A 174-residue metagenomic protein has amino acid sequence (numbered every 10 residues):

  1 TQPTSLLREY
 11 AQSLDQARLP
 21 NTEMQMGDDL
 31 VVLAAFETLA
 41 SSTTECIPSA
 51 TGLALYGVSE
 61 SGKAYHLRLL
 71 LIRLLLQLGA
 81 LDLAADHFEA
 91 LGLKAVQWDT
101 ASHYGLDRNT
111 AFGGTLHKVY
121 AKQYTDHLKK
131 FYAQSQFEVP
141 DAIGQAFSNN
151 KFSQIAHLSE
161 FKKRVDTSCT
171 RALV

Functional and structural regions predicted by a protein language model:
T1, A35-A40, L55, L71-I72 (+1 more regions): Conserved small-residue packing positions in alpha-helical repeats and bundles
T1-V31, S41-S42, F137-D141, K151-L158: Long, acidic/serine-threonine-rich intrinsically disordered regions with weak helical/coil propensity that act as
P3-L7, I47-A50, A84, T115-A121: Solenoid-repeat scaffolds in large eukaryotic assemblies
D15-M24, G52-S61, E89-Q97, Y124-A133: Solenoid-like repeat scaffolds
S41-T44, L78, F112-G113: Structural motif corresponding to the intra-repeat A-B loop/turn of tetratricopeptide repeats
A64-H66, L81, W98-D99: Residue-level recognition of tetratricopeptide repeat
A84-V174: Long alpha-helical HEAT/HEAT-like repeat alpha-solenoid scaffolds in very large eukaryotic proteins, especially those
